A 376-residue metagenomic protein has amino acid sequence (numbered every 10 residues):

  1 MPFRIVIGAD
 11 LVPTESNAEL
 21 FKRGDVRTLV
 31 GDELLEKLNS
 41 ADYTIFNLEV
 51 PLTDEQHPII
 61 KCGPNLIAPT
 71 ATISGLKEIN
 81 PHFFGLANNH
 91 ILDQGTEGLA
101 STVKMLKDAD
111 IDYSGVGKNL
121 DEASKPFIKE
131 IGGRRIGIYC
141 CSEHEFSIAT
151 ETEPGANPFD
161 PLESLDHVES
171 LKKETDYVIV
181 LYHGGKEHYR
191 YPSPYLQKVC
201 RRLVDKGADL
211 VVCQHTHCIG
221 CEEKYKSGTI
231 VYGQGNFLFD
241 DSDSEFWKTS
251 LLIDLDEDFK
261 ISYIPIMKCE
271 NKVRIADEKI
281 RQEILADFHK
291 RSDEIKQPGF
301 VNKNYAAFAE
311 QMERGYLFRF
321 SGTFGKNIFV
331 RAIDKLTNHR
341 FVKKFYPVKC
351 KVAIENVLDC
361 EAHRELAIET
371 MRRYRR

Functional and structural regions predicted by a protein language model:
F3, I7, P13, N17 (+4 more regions): Catalytic alpha-helical scaffold of carbohydrate-active enzymes acting on polysaccharides/glycoconjugates
R4-D10, R135-E143, I179-L181, I230-Q234 (+1 more regions): Active-site-proximal beta-strand elements of phosphoester/diester hydrolases
D10, F46, L86, H90 (+5 more regions): Divalent metal-coordination and catalytic microenvironments
P13-S16, L52-E55, N89-V103, L120-K125 (+4 more regions): Active-site environment of divalent metal-dependent phosphoester hydrolases
S16-D32, L66-I67, E130-V178, K198 (+1 more regions): Binuclear metal-dependent hydrolase catalytic cores centered on His/Asp/Glu-rich metal-binding motifs
E55-K77, Y177-D209: Active-site-proximal segments of metal-dependent phosphoesterases and phosphodiesterases across multiple
N80-F83, P194-L251: Conserved beta-sheet core of the metallophosphoesterase superfamily
D254-R376: A short C-terminal boundary segment appended to hydrolase-like catalytic domains
